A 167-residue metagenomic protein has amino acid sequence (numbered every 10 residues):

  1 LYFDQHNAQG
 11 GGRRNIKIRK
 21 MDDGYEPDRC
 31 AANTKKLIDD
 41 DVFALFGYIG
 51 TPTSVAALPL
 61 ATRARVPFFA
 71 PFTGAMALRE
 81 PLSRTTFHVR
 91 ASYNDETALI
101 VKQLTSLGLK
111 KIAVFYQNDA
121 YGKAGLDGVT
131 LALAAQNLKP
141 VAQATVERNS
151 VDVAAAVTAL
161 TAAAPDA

Functional and structural regions predicted by a protein language model:
L1, Y48, K111-F115: Short beta-strand segments enriched in small/hydrophobic residues
L1-I18, A134-K139: Signal peptide-proximal N-terminal region of secreted/periplasmic/extracellular or secretory-lumen proteins
Y2, A56-A64, G128-Q136: Alpha-helical structural signal in soluble globular domains
Q5-A8, D39, R63, S106 (+2 more regions): Residues at alpha-helix termini
Q9-A77, V146-V153: Beta-alpha junction/loop-to-helix N-cap segments that form part of ligand/metal-binding clefts
A64-V66, P81-T86: Ligand-binding "clamshell"
A75-A77, R84-A167: Extracellular/periplasmic Venus flytrap/periplasmic-binding protein
